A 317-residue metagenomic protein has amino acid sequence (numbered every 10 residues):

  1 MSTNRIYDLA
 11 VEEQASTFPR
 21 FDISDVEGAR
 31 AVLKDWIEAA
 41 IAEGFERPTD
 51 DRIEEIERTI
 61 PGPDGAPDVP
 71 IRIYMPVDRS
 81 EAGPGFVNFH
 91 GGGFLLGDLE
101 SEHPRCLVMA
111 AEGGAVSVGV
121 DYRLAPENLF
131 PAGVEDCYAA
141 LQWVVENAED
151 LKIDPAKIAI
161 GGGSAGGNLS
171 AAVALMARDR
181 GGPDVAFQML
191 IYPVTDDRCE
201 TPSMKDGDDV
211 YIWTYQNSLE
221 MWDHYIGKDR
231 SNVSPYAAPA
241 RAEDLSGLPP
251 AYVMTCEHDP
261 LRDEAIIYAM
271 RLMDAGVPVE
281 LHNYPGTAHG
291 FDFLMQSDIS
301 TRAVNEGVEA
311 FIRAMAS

Functional and structural regions predicted by a protein language model:
M1-I73, S231, A316-S317: A glycine/proline-hinged amphipathic helix-loop "lid/cap" segment that gates access to hydrophobic ligand pockets
A82-G92: Short beta-strand element of the alpha/beta-hydrolase
E100-V120: Short amphipathic alpha-helix adjacent to the substrate-entry channel of hydrolases
N128-D150, G307: Alpha/beta-hydrolase active-site loop
V145-I160, R180: Gly/Ser-rich "nucleophile elbow"/oxyanion-hole loop immediately N-terminal to the catalytic nucleophile in hydrolases
L175-R230: Hydrolase active-site cap/lid region
V253-T255: Short beta-strand/loop motif that positions the catalytic acidic residue of the alpha/beta-hydrolase fold
Q296-S317: Catalytic active-site module of serine/aspartate enzymes centered on a nucleophile-bearing elbow/loop
